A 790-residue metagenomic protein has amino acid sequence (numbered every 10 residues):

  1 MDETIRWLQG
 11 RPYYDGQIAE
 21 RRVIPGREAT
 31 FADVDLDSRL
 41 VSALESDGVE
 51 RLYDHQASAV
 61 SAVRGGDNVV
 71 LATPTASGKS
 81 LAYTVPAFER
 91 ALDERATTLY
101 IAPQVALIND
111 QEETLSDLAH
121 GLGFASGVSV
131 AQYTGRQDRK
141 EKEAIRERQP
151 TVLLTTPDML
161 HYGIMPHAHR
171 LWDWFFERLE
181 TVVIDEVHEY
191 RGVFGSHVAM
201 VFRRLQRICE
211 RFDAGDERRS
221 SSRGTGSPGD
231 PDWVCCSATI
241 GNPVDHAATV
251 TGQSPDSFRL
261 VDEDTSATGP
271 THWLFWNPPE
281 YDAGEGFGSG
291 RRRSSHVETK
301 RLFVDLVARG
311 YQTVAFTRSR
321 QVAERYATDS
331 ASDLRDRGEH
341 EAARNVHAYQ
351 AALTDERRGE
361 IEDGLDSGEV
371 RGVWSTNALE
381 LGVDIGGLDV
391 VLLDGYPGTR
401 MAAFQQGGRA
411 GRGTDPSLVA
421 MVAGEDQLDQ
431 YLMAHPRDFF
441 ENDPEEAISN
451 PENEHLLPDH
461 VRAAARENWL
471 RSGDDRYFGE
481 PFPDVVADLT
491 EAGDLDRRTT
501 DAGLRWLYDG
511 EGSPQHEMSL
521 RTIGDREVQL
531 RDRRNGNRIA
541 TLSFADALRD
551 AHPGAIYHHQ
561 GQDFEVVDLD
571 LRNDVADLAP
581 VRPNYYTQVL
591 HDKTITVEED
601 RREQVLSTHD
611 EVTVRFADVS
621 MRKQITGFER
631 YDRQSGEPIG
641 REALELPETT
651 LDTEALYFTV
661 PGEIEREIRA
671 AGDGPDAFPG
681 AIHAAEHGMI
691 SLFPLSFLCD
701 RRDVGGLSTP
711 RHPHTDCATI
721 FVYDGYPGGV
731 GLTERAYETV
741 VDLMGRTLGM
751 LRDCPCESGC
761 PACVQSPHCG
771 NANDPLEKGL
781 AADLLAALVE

Functional and structural regions predicted by a protein language model:
M1-A57, D67-N68: Helicase-associated low-complexity/disordered flanking segments
F88-Q111, S126, C209-A214, S227-G229: Conserved SF1/SF2 helicase motif Ia
T98-Q111, F303-D333: Conserved strand-helix element at the start of the C-terminal RecA-like helicase core
D158-H161, M165-F212: SF2 helicase catalytic motif II
H188-R219, R223-D264: Post-DEXD/H (motif II) to motif III coupling segment of the RecA-like Helicase ATP-binding lobe
D232, I240-T251, P255-S319, V461: Conserved interdomain linker/interface between the two RecA-like ATPase lobes of SF2 helicase motors
G398-V419: Conserved SF2 helicase motif VI
S417-V419, E425-N442, N450, H460-S472 (+4 more regions): Extended Lys/Arg-rich polyanion-binding regions
